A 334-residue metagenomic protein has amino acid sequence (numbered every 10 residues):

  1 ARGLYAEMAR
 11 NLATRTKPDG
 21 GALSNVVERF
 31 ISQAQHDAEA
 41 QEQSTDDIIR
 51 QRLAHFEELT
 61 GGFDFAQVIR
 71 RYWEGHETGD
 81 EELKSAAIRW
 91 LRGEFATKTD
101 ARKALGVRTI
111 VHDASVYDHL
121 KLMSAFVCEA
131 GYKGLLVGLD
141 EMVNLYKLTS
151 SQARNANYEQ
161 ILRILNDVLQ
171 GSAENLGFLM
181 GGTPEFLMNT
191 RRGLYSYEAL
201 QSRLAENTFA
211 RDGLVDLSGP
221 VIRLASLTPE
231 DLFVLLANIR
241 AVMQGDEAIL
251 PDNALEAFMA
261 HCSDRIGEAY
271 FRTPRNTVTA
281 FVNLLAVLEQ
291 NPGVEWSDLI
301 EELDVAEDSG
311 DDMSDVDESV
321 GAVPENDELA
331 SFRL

Functional and structural regions predicted by a protein language model:
A1-Y132, E289, F332: P-loop NTPase nucleotide-binding core
R15, D19, D37, K98 (+6 more regions): Short secondary-structure junctions and interdomain/linker hinges
D19-N25, R50-F56, Q160-S172, S202-G213 (+2 more regions): Short, surface-exposed, charge-dense and proline/glycine-enriched linear segments
L23-S32, Q170-G177, V215-S218, F258-H261 (+1 more regions): Low-complexity, flexible helical/coil segments
N25-S32, V143, K147, L162 (+8 more regions): Solvent-exposed, non-transmembrane amphipathic alpha-helical segments
V26-T45, I49-R52, M142, L255-G267 (+1 more regions): Amphipathic alpha-helical surface "interface" segments used for docking/oligomerization or membrane association within
R71-R89, R211-G213, A225-L334: C-terminal alpha-helical "lid" subdomain
K84-D252: The catalytic "switch" region of P-loop NTPases
